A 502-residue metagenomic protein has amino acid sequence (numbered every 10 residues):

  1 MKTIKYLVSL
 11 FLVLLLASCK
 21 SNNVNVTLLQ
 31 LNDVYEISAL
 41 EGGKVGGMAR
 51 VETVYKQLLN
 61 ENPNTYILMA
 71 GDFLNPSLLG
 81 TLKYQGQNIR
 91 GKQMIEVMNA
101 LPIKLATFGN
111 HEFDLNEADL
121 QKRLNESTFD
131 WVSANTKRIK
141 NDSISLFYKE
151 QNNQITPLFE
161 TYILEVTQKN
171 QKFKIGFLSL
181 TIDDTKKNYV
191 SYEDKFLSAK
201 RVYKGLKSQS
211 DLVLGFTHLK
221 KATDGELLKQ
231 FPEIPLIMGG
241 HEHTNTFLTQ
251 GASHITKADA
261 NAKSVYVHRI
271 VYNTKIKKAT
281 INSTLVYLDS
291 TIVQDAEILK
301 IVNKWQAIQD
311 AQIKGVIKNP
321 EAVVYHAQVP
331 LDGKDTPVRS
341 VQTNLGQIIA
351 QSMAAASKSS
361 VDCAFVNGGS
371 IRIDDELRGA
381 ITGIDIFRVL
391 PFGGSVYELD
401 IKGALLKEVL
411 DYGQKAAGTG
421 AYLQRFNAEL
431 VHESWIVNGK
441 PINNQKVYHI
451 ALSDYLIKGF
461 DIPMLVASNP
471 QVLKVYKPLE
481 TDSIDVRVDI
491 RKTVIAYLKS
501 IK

Functional and structural regions predicted by a protein language model:
M1-V8: Bacterial N-terminal signal peptides that target proteins for export
V8, L78, V97, V361 (+1 more regions): Compositionally biased, low-hydrophobicity segments enriched in charged and small polar residues
S9, G176, G215, V324-Y325: Small side chains
L10-L14: Sec-dependent N-terminal signal peptides of Gram-positive bacterial secreted proteins and lipoproteins
L16-S18: C-terminal motif of bacterial Sec signal peptides marking the signal peptidase cleavage site
K20-I292, S340-S352, A364-V366, V396 (+4 more regions): Acidic, metal/ion-coordinating pockets
V24-N25, E36-A39, E52-V54, N60 (+3 more regions): Catalytic centers of hydrolytic enzymes
